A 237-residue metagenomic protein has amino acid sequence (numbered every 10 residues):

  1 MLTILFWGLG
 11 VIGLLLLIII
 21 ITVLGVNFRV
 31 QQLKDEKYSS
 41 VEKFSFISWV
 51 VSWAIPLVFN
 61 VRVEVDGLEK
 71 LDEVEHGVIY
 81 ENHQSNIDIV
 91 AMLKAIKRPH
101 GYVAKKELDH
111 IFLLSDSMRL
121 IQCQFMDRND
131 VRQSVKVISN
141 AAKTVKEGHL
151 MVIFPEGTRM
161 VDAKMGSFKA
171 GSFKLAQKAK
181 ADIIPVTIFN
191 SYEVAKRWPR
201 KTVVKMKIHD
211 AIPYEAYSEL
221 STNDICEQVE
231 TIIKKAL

Functional and structural regions predicted by a protein language model:
L2-H76: Membrane-anchoring hydrophobic helices of lipid-metabolizing enzymes
I4-L5, V135-L237: Non-catalytic C-terminal accessory region of glycerolipid acyltransferases and related lyso-lipid remodeling enzymes
F28-I47, V58, E73-V131: Catalytic core of membrane glycerolipid acyltransferases/transacylases, capturing the structured, soluble-facing
S52, C123-D127, G157-T158: Short, basic, glycine/proline-bearing loop/turn elements
V65-N82, V137, V145, S172 (+1 more regions): Alpha-helical membrane-embedding segments and immediately adjacent membrane-interface amphipathic helices
E69, V131, F189: Residue-level "edge-of-site" marker
